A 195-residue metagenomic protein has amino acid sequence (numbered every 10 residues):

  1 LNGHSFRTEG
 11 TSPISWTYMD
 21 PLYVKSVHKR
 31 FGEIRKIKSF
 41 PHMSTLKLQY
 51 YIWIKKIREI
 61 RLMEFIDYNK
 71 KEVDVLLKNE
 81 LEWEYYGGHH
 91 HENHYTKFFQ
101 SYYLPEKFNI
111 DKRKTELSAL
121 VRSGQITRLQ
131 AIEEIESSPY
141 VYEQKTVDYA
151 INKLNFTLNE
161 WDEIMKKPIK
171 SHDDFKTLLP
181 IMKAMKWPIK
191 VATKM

Functional and structural regions predicted by a protein language model:
L1-M195: Nucleotide-activated chemistry modules centered on ATP-dependent adenylation/adenylyltransferase
